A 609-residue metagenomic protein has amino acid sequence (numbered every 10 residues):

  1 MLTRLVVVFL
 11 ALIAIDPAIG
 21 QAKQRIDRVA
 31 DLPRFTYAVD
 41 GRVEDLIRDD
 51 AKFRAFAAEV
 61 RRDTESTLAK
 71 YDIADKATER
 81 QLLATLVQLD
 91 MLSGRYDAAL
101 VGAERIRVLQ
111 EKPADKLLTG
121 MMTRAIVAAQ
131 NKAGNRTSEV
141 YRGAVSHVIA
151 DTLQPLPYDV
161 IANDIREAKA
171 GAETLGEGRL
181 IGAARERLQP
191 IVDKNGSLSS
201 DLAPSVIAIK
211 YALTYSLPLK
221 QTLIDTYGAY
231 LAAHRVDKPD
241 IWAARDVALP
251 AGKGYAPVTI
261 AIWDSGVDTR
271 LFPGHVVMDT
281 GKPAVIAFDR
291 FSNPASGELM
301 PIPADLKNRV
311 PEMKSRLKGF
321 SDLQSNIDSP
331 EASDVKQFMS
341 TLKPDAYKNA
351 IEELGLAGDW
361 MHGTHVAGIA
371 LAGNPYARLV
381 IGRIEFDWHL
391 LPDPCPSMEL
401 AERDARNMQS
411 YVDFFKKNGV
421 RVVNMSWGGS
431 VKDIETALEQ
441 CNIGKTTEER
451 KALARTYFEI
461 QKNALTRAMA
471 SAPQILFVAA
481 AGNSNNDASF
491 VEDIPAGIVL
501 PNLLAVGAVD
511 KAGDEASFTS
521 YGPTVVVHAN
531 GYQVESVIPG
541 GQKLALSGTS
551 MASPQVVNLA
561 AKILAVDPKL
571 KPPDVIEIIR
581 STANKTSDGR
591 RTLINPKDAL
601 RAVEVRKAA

Functional and structural regions predicted by a protein language model:
E44-R48, M91, A144, L156 (+5 more regions): Subtilisin-like peptidase catalytic core
A51-S66: Helix-turn-helix repeat elements of alpha-solenoid scaffolds
T119-E139, A144-A261, S265-T280, D322 (+1 more regions): Protease zymogen maturation seam
A162-Q189, G382, R421, G531-A599: Hydrolase catalytic cores
R245-R403, N418, L500-N502, G513-D514 (+2 more regions): Subtilisin-like serine protease catalytic core
D387-I494, Q542-S547, S553: Substrate-binding/access-modulating region of protease and related hydrolase catalytic domains
Q474, A480, A488-A565, K569: Extracellular S/T/G-rich loop segment that most often corresponds to the catalytic His/Ser-adjacent loop
